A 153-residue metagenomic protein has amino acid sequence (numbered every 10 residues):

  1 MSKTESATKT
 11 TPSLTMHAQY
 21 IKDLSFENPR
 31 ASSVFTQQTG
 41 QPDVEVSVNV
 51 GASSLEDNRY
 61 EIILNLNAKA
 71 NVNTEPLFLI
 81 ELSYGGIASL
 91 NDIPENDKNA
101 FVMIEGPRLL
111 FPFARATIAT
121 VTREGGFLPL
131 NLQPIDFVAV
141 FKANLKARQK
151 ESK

Functional and structural regions predicted by a protein language model:
M1-L109, F113-K153: N-terminal intrinsically disordered, cationic/polar leader segments that include organellar targeting peptides
